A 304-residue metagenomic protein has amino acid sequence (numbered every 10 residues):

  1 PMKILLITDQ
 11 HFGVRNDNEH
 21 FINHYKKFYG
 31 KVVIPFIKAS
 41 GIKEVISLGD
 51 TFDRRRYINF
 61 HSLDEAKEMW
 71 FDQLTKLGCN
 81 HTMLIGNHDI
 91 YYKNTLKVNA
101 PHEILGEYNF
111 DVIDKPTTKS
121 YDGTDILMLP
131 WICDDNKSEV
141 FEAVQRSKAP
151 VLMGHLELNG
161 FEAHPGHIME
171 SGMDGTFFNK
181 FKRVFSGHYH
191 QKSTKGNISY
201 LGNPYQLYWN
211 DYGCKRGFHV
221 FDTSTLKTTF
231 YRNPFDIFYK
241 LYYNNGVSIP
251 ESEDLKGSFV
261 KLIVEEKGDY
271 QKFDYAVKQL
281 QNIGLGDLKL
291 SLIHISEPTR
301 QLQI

Functional and structural regions predicted by a protein language model:
K3, Q10, V14-T118, F177-F181: Core catalytic region of metal-dependent phosphoesterases/phosphodiesterases, especially metallo-beta-lactamase-like
K3-I4, E44, T124-D125, V151 (+1 more regions): Structural motif
D9, G49-D50, G86-N87, H155 (+2 more regions): Active-site glycine-centered loops adjacent to acidic/histidine catalytic or metal-binding residues that shape
A39-G41, Q145-K148, L255: Glycine-rich phosphate-binding loop signature in dinucleotide/nucleotide-binding domains
T75-G78, Y108-N109, K180-R183, V277-I293: Structural alpha-beta junctions
I85, D89-T176, L201-P204, L226: Conserved catalytic scaffold of divalent metal-dependent phosphoesterases
L158, H164-T228: Conserved beta-sheet core of the metallophosphoesterase superfamily
T223-S296, R300: Accessory, non-catalytic peripheral segments of nucleic-acid enzymes
